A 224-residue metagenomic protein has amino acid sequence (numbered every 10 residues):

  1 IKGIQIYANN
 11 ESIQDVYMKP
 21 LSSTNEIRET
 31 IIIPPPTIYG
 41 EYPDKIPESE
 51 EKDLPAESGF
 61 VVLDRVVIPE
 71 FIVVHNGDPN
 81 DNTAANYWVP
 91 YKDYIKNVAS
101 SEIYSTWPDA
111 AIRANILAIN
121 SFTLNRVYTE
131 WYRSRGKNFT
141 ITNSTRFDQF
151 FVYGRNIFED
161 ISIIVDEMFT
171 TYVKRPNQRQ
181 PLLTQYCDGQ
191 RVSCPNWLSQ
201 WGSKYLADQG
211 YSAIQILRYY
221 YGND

Functional and structural regions predicted by a protein language model:
I1-D224: Conserved, single-site charged/polar hotspot
